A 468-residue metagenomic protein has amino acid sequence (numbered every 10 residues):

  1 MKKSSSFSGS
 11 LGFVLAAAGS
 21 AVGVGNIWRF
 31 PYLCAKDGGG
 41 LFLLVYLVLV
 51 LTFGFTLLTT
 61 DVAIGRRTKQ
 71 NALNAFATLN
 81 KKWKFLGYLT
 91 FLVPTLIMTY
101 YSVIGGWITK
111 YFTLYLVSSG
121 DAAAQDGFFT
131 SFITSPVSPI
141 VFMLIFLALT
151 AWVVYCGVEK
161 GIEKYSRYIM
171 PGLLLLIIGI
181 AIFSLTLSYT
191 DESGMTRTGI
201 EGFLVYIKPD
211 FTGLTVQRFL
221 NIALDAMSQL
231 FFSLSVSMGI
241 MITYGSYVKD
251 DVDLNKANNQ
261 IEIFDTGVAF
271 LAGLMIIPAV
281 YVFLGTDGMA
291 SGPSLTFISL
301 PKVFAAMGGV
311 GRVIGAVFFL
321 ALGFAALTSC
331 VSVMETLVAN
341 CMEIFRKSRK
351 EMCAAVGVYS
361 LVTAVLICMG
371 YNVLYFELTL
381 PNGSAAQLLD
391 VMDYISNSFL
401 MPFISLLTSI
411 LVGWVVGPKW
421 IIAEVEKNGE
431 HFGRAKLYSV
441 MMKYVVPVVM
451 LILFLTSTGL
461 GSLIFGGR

Functional and structural regions predicted by a protein language model:
M1-W28, L57-V62, R66-T78, K84-F85 (+2 more regions): Membrane-interface "cap" regions at the ends of multi-pass membrane proteins
K2-F7, R167-L327, V331, F345 (+2 more regions): Membrane-embedded translocation segments of transport machinery
S4-S5, L33-D37, Q70-L89, S102-G161 (+5 more regions): Inter-helical loop and helix-membrane interface segments of multi-pass membrane transporters/permeases
S6-A17, F42-V45, K82-T95, V141-F146 (+7 more regions): Select transmembrane alpha-helical segments in multipass membrane proteins
G9-L47, I240, K256-N259, I263-T266 (+1 more regions): Transmembrane helix-boundary motif of multi-pass solute transporters/channels
L33-D37, A63, T78-L79, F85-P94 (+5 more regions): Membrane-water interface regions at transmembrane-helix termini and the short interhelical loops of multi-pass membrane
L327-S332, C353-I367, Y371, D390-E424: Hydrophobic alpha-helical segments of multi-pass membrane transport proteins
N382-G413, G433-R468: A generic transmembrane alpha-helix motif of multi-pass inner-membrane proteins
